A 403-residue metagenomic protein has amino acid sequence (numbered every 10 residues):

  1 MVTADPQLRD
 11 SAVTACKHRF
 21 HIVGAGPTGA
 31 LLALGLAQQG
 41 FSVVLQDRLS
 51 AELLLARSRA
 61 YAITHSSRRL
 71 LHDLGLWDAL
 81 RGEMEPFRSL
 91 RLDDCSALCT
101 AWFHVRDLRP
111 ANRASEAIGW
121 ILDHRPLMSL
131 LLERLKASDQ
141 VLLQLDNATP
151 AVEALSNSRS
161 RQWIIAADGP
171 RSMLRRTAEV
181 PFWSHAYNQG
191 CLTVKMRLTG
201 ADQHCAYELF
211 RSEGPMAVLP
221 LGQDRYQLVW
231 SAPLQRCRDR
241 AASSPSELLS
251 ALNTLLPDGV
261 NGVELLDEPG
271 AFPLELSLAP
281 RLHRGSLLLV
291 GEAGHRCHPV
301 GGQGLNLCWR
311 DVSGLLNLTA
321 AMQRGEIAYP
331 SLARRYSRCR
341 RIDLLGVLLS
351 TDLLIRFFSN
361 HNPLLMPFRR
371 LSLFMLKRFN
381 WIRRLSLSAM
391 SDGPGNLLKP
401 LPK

Functional and structural regions predicted by a protein language model:
D5, N317-K403: C-terminal helical "tail/cap" subdomain of flavin- and related membrane-associated enzymes
P6-A12, K17-H21, A25-S89: Glycine-rich FAD cofactor-binding loop and adjacent beta-loop-alpha segment at the N-terminus of flavoprotein
A15-C16, R69-D73, A79-T177, W183-G190: Conserved N-terminal helical subregion
L45-Q46, A166, V290: Generic enzyme active-site microenvironment
L71, Q162-P269: Conserved FAD-binding catalytic core of PHBH/FMO-like flavoproteins
R238, A242-P330: FAD/FMN-dependent oxidoreductases across multiple families
